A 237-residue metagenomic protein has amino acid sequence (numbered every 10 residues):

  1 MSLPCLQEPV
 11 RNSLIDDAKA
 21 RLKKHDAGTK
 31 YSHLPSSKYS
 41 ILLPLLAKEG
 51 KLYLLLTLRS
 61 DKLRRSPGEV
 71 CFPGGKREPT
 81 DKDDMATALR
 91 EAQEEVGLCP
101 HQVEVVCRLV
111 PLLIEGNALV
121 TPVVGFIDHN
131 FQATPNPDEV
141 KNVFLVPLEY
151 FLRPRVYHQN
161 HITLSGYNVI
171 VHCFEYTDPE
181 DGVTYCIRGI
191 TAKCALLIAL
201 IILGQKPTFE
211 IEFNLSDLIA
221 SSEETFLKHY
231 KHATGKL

Functional and structural regions predicted by a protein language model:
M1-F72, K76-T134, V140, E149 (+1 more regions): N-terminal leader/linker segments that precede catalytic domains of diphosphate-processing enzymes
V143-F144: Conserved cytochrome P450 K-helix/beta-meander segment immediately N-terminal to the heme-binding cysteine loop
Y150-Y167: A mid-sequence, solvent-exposed acidic-amphipathic segment
